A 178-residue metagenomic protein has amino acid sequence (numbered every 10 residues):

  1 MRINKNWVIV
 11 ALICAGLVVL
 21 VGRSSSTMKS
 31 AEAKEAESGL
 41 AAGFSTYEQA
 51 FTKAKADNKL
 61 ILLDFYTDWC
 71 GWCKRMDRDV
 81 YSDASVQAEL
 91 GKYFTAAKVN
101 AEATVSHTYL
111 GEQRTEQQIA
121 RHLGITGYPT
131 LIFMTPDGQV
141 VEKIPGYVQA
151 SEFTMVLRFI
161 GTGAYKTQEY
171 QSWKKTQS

Functional and structural regions predicted by a protein language model:
M1-L40, S178: N-terminal targeting signals for export/organelle localization
G43-L60, L90: A short beta-strand-turn-helix
A56-G71, A96: Short active-site neighborhood of thiol/selenol oxidoreductases, capturing the structured segment around
F65-Y66, V99-E102, M134-P136, G146-Y147: Active-site-proximal beta-strand/loop segments in catalytic clefts of secreted hydrolases
W72-G91: Typically the conserved alpha-helix immediately C-terminal to a functionally engaged Cys/Sec in thioredoxin-like
D79-Y81, R121-K166: Non-catalytic, surface beta->alpha helical segment in thiol-disulfide oxidoreductase systems
E89, Y93, V99-T126: Structural alpha/beta surface segment adjacent to cysteine/selenocysteine redox centers across thiol/disulfide enzymes
A164-S178: Flexible coil segments in periplasmic/lumen-exposed cytochrome c-class electron-transfer proteins
